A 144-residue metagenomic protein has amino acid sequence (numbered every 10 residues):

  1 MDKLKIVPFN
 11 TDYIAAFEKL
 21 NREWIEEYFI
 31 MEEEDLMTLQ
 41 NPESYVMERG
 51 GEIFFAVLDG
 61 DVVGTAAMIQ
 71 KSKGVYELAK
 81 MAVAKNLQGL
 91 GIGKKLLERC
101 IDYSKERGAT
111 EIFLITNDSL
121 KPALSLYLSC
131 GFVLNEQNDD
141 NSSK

Functional and structural regions predicted by a protein language model:
L4, P8-A79, A84-N86, L97-R99 (+2 more regions): Acetyl-CoA-dependent GNAT
A84-N86, L90, D118-S119: Active-site acidic-Proline motif in GNAT/NAT acetyltransferases
K94: Residues forming the Rossmann-fold NAD(P)(H) cofactor-binding site
S104-T116: Conserved GNAT acetyl-CoA-binding A-motif
F113-D118, L124-K144: Conserved catalytic-core motifs of GNAT/GCN5-like acyltransferases
